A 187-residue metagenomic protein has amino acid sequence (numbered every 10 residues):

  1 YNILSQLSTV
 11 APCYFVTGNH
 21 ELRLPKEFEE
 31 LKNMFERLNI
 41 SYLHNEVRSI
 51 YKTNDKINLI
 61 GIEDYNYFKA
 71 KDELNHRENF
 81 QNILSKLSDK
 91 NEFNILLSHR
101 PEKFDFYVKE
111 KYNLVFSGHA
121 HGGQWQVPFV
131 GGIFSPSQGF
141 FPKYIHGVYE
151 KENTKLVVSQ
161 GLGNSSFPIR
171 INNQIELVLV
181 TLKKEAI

Functional and structural regions predicted by a protein language model:
Y1-Y51: Core catalytic region of metal-dependent phosphoesterases/phosphodiesterases, especially metallo-beta-lactamase-like
S5, Y14, N33, R100-V178: Conserved beta-sheet core of the metallophosphoesterase superfamily
V10, R37-L38, K90, E110 (+1 more regions): Structured helix-beta-strand junction loops
Y14, I40-S41, I57, F93-I95 (+2 more regions): Short, Asp-centered acidic motifs that coordinate Mg2+ and/or phosphate in catalytic or ligand-binding sites
N19-E21, E46-V47, E63-Y65, R100 (+2 more regions): Active-site metal-binding loops of divalent metal-dependent hydrolases
K32-N33, R37-I40, K52-N94, F104-D105 (+1 more regions): Binuclear metal-dependent hydrolase catalytic cores centered on His/Asp/Glu-rich metal-binding motifs
E46-T53, G147-E152: Short acidic-hydrophobic surface loop/beta-edge motif
V180-A186: Short beta-strand-to-coil "C-cap" segments at the C-terminal boundary of structured domains/repeats, marking
